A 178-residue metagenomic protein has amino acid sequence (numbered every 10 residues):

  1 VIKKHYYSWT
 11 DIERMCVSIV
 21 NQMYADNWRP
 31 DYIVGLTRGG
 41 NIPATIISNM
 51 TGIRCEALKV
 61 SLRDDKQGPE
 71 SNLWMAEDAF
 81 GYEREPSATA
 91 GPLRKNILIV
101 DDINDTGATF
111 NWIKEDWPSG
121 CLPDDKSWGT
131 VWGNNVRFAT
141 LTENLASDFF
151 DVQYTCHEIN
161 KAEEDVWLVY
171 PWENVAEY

Functional and structural regions predicted by a protein language model:
V1-P30: Active-site-facing substrate-recognition patch
I2, D26, E115-Y178: PRPP-dependent phosphoribosyltransferase catalytic core
N21, T45, N49, E115-S119: Short, well-ordered alpha-helices that flank and scaffold nucleotide-derived cofactor binding pockets
R29-P30, P92-N96, G133-N135: A general structural motif
G39: Conserved glycine-rich SAM-binding loop
N49-L98, D105-E115: Short, glycine/charge-rich flexible loops or terminal/linker lids adjacent to PRPP-binding catalytic cores
